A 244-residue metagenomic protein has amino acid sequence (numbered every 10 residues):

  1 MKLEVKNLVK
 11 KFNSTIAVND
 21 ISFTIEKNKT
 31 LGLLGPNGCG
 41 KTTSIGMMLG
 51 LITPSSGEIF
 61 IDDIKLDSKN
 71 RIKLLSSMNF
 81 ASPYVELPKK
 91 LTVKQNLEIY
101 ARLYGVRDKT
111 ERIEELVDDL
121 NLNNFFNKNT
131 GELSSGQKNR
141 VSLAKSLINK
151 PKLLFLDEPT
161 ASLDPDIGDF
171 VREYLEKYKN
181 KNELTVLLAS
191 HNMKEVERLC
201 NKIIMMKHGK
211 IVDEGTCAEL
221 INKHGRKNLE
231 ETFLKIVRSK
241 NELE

Functional and structural regions predicted by a protein language model:
G57-D67, K73-L74: Conserved ABC transporter NBD signature motif
E98, R102-F125: Conserved ABC ATPase "signature" region
N129-L133: Conserved ABC ATPase signature
K150: Conserved catalytic motifs of ABC-family nucleotide-binding domains
L154-E158: Catalytic Walker B motif of ABC-type/P-loop ATPase nucleotide-binding domains
E214-G215: ABC ATPase "signature
